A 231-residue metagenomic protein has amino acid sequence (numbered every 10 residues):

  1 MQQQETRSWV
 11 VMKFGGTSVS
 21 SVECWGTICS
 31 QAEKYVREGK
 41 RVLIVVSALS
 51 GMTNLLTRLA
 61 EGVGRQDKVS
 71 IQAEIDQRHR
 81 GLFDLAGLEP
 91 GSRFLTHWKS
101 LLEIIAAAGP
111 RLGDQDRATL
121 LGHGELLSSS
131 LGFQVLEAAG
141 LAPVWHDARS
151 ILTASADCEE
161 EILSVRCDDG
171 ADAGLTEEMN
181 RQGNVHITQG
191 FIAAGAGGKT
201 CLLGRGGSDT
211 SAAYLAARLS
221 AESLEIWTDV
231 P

Functional and structural regions predicted by a protein language model:
M1-P231: Nucleotide/pyrophosphate-binding catalytic subdomain
